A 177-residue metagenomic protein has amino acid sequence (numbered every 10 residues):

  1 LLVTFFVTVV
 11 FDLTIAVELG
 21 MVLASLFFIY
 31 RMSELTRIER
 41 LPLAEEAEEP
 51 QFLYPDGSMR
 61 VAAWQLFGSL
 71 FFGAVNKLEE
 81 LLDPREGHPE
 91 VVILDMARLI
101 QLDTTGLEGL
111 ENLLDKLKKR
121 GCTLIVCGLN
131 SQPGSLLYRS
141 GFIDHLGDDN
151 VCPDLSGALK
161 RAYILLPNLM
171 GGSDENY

Functional and structural regions predicted by a protein language model:
L1-H145, Y163, L169-M170: The feature marks cytosolic C-terminal regulatory regions of anion transporters and related permeases
H145-R161: Short acidic-hydrophobic, aromatic-tinged amphipathic segments that line or gate anion-handling sites
P167-Y177: Cytosolic regulatory domains of K+ homeostasis systems
